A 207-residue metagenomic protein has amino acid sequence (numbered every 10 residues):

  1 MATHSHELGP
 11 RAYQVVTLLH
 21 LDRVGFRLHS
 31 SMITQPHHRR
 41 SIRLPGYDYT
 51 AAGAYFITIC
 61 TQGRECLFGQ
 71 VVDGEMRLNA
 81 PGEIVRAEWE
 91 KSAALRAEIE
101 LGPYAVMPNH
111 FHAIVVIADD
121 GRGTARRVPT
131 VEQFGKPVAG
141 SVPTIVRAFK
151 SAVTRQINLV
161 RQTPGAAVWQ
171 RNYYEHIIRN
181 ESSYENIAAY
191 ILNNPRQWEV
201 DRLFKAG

Functional and structural regions predicted by a protein language model:
M1-G207: Short catalytic/metal-binding and nucleic-acid-binding patches
